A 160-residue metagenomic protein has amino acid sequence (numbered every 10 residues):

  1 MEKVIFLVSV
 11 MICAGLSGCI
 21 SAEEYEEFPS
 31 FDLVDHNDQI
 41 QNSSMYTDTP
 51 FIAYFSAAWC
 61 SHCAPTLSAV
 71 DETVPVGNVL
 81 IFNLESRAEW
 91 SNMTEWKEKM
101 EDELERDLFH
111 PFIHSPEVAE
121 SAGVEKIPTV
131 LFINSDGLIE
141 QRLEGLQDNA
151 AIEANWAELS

Functional and structural regions predicted by a protein language model:
M1-E27: Secretory targeting signatures
C19-S43: N-terminal "domain-start" segment that seeds a small globular fold
V34, F109-S115: Short acidic-hydrophobic, aromatic-tinged amphipathic segments that line or gate anion-handling sites
Q41-A64, L80-F82: Short active-site neighborhood of thiol/selenol oxidoreductases, capturing the structured segment around
P50-F51, V76, P128: Alpha/beta-hydrolase fold active-site loops
A64-E103, H114-E120: Structural microenvironment flanking redox-active thiols in thiol-disulfide oxidoreductases
E105, H114-A157: Thiol/disulfide oxidoreductase modules built on the thioredoxin-like
